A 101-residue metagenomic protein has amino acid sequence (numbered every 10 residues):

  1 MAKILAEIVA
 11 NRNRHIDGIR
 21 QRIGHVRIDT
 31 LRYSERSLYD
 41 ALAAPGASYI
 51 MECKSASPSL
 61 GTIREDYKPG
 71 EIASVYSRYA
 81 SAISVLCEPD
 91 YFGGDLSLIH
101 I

Functional and structural regions predicted by a protein language model:
M1-D95: Conserved N-terminal beta1-alpha1 strand-loop-helix module at the mouth
I99-I101: Conserved small/polar residues in nucleotide/adenosyl-binding loops
